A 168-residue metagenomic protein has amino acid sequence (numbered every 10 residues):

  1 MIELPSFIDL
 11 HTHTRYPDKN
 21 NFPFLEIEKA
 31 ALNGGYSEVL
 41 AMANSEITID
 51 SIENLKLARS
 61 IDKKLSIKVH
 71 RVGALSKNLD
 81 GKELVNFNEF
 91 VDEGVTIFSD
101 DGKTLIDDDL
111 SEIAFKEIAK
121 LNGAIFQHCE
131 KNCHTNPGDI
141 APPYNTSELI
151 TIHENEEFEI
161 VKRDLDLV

Functional and structural regions predicted by a protein language model:
I2-D62: Metal-associated gating/positioning segment near the N- to mid-region
L4, S51-V72, K116-E130: Alpha-helix-loop-beta-strand connector modules within alpha/beta enzyme cores
P5-L10, Y36-V39, K64-K68, D92-V95 (+1 more regions): A short alpha-helix capping/helix-coil boundary motif
I8-P23, I67-E83, S147-N155: Active-site mouth loops of central-metabolism enzymes
H11, A31, G35, V69 (+2 more regions): Divalent metal-coordination and catalytic microenvironments
H13-P17, N44-S45, V72-N78, D101-T104 (+1 more regions): Active-site beta-loop-alpha junctions enriched in small/polar residues
K19, A43-S66, G73-K82, F87-T96 (+2 more regions): Active-site loop-to-helix "anion-binding N-cap" substructures in soluble metabolic enzymes
K82-V168: Histidine/acidic residue-rich metal-binding segments in metalloenzymes
